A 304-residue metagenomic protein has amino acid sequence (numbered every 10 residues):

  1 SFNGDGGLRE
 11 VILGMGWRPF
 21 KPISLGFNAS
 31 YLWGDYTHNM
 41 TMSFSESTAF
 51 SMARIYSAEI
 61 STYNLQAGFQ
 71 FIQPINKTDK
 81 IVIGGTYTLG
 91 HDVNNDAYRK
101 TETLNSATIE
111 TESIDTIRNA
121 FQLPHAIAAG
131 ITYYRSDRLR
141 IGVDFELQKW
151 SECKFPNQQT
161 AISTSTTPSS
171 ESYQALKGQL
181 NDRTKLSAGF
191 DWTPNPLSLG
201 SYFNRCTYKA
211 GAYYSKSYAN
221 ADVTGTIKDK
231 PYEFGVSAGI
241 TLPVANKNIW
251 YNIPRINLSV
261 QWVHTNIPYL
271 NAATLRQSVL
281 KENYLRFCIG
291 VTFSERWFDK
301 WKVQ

Functional and structural regions predicted by a protein language model:
S1-Q304: Outer-membrane beta-barrel porins/channels
